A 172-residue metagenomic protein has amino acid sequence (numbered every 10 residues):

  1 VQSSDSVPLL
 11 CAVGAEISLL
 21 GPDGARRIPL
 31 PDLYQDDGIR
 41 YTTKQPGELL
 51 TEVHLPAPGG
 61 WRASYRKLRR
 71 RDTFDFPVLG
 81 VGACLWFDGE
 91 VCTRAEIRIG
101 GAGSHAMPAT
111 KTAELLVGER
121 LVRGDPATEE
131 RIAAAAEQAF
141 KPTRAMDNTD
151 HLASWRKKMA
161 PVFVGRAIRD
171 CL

Functional and structural regions predicted by a protein language model:
V1-L172: C-terminal structural segment of proteins
